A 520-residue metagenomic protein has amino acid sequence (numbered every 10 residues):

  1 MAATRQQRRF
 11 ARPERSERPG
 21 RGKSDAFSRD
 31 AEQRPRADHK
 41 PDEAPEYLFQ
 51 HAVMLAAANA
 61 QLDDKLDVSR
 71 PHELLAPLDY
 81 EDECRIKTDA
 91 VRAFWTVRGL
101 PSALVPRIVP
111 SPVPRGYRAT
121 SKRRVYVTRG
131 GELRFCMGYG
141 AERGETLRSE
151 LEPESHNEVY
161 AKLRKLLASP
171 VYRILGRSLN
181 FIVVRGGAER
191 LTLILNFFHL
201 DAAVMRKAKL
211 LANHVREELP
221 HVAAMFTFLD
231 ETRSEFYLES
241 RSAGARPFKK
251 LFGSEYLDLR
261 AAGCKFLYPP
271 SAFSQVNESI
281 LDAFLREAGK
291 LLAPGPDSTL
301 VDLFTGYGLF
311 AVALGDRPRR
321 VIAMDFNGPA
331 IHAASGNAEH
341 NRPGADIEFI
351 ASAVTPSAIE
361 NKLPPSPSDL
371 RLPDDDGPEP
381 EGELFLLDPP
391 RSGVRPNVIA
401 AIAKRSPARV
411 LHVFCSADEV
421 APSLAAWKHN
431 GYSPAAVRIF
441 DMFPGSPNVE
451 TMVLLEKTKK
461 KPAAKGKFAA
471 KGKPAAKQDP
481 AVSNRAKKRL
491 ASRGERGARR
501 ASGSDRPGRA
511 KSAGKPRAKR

Functional and structural regions predicted by a protein language model:
T4-F10, R18-K23, F27-A37, D82 (+3 more regions): Rossmann-like S-adenosyl-L-methionine
L48-F49, V53-R177, G187-A188, D201-A202: Extended interfacial segments that mediate partner engagement and assembly in macromolecular machines
V105-P106, S178-V183, A435-I439: A short linear hydrophobic-aromatic micro-motif
A119, L191, S298: Nucleotide donor/acceptor-binding cores
K122-R124, F181-V183, D258, K265: Short, surface-exposed charged micro-motifs
Y126, E189-H199, K265-P269, L384: Short, aliphatic-rich beta-strand segments
L175-N180, F252-G253: Short amphipathic beta-strand starts and helix->beta connectors
